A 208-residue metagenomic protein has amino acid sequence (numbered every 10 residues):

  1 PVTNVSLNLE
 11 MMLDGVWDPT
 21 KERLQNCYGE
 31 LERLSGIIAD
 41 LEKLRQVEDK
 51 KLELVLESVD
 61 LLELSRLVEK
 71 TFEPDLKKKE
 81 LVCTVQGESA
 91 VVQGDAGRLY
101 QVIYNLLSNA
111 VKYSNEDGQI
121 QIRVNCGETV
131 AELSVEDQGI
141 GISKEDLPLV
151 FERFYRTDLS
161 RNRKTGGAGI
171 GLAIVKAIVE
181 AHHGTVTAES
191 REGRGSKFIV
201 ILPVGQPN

Functional and structural regions predicted by a protein language model:
G29-L34: Short alpha-helical segment of the dimerization/phosphotransfer core of two-component systems
D49-L54, G87, V91-G94: Conserved micro-motifs of the catalytic ATP-binding
V55-K70: A conserved beta-strand-to-alpha-helix junction within the catalytic ATP-binding
D75-T84: Short conserved segments within the C-terminal catalytic ATPase subdomain
A110-V111: Short helix-loop "hinge" at the ATP-lid/N-box region of the Bergerat-fold HATPase_c
I142-R156: Short conserved segment of the HATPase_c
H183-G184: Conserved glycine-rich
